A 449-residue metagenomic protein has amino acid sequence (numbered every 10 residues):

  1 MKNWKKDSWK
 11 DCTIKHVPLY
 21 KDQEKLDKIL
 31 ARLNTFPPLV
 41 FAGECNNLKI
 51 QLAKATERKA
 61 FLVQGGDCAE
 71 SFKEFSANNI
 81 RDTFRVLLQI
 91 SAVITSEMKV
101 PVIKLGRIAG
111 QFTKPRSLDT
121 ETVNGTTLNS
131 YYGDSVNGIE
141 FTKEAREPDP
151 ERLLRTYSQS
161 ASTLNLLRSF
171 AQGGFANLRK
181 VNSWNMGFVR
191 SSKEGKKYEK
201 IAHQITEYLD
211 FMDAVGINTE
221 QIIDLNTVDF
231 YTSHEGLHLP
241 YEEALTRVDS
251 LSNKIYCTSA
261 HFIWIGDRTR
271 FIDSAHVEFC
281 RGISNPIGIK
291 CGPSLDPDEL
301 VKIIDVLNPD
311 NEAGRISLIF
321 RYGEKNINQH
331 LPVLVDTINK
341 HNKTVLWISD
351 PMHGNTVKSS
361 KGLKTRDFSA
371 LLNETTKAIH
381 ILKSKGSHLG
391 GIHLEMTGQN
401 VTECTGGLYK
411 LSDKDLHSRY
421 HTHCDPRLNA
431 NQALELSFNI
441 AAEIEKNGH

Functional and structural regions predicted by a protein language model:
M1-F61: N-terminal basic/disordered segments at the start of proteins
N47-K49, D273-H276, I303, P332-L334: Glycine-rich, charged/polar anion/phosphate-binding loops that engage phosphate groups from diverse ligands
L52-A55, V93-T95, F279-C280, I381-S384: A general structural signal for short secondary-structure junctions and capping/turn motifs
F61-G66, I103: Short, hydrophobic/glycine-enriched beta-strand segments
A69-E70, E74-G323, R366, E374 (+2 more regions): Active-site-facing alpha/beta catalytic cores
A109, M352-H353: Short glycine-enriched loops at secondary-structure junctions
L300-I303, P309, R315-W347, H353-T402 (+1 more regions): Non-transmembrane, aqueous-exposed alpha-helical and coiled segments at domain scale
